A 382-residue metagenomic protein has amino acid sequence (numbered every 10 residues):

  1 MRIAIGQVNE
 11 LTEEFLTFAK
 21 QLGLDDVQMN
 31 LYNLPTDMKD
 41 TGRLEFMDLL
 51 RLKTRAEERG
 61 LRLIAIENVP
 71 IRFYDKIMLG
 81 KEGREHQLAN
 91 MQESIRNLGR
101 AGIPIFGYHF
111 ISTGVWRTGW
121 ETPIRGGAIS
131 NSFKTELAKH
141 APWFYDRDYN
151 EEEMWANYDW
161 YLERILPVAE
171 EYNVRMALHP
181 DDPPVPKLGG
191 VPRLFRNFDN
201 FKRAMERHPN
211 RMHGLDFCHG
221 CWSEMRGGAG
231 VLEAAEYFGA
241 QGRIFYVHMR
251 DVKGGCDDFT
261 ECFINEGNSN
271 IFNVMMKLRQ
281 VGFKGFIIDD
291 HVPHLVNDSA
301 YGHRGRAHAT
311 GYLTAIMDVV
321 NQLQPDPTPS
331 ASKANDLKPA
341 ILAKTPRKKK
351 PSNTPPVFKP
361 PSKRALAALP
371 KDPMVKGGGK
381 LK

Functional and structural regions predicted by a protein language model:
M1-F46, K53-T54: N-terminal basic, low-complexity leaders that serve as flexible interaction/assembly modules and, when applicable, as
R2-A4, N9-L11, L16-K20, E57 (+11 more regions): Histidine-acidic metal/acid-base catalytic patches
L24-Y32, I66, Y108, K134-T135 (+3 more regions): Non-cysteine beta-strand/loop elements that form the S-adenosyl-L-methionine
V27, P35-T36, R72-F73, G114-V115 (+3 more regions): Short secondary-structure capping/turn micro-motifs that flank functional sites
M29-N30, P70-F73, H140-F144, H179-P183 (+2 more regions): Generic detector of short, locally flexible boundary/turn motifs and exposed helical patches
N30-D159, E170-E171, C221: Structural motif corresponding to the early beta-alpha repeats
I71, I111, D181, C218 (+1 more regions): Short loop/turn motifs enriched for small/polar and acidic residues
A138-M154, P180-G190, L295-N297: Active-site-proximal beta-alpha loop/turn segments in soluble metabolic enzymes
